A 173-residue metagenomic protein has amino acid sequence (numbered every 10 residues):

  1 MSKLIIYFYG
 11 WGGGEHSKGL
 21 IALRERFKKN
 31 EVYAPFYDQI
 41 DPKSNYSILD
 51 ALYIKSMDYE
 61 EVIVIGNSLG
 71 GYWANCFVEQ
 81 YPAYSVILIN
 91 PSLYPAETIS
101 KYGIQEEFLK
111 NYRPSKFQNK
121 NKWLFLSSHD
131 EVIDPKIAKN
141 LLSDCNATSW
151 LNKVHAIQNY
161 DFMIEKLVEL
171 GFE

Functional and structural regions predicted by a protein language model:
S2-D58: Active-site catalytic motif of lipid deacylating hydrolases and related acyltransferases
H16-S17, E131-N140, Q158: Conserved alpha/beta-hydrolase "acid-adjacent" motif
E31-Y33, K139-N159: Catalytic histidine neighborhood in serine/cysteine hydrolases with alpha/beta-hydrolase-type architecture
P42-S44, N152-K166: Catalytic histidine-centered segment of alpha/beta-hydrolase-like enzymes
I65-N75: Gly/Ala-rich beta-loop-alpha elbow adjacent to hydrolase catalytic centers
P82-A96: A conserved short beta-strand
I99-K116: Active-site nucleophile elbow and catalytic-triad environment of alpha/beta-hydrolase enzymes
Q118, W123-L126, D130: Short beta-strand/loop motif that positions the catalytic acidic residue of the alpha/beta-hydrolase fold
